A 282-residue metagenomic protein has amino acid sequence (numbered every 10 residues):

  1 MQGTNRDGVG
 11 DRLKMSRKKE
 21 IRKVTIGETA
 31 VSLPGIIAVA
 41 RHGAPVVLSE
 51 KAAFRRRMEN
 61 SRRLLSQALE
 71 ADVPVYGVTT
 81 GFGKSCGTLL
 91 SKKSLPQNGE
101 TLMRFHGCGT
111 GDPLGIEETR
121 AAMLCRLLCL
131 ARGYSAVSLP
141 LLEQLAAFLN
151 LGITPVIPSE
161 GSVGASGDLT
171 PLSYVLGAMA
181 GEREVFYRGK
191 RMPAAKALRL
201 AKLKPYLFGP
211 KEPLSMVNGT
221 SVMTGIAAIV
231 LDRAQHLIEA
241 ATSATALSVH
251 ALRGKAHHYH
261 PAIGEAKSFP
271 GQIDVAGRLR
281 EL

Functional and structural regions predicted by a protein language model:
M1-K14: N-terminal amphipathic/basic-hydrophobic helices that include classical n-h-c signal peptides and signal-anchor
R12-L282: Conserved, well-structured ligand/cofactor-binding cores
